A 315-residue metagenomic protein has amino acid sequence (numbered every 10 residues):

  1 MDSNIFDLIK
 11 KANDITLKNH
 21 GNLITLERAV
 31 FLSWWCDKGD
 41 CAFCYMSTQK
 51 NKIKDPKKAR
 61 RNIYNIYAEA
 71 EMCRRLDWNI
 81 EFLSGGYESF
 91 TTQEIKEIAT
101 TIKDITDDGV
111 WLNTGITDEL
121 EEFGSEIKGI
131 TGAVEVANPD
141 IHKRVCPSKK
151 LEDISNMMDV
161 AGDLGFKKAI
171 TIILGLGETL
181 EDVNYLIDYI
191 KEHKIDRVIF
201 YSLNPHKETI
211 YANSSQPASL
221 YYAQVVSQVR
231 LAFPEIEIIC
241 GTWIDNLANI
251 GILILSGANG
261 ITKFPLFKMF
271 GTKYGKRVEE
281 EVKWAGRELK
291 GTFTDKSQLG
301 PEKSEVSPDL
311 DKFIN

Functional and structural regions predicted by a protein language model:
M1-D2, K191-N315: Auxiliary Fe-S-binding modules of radical SAM enzymes
M1-D7, D14-I15: Acidic, glycine/proline-rich low-complexity segments that act as flexible tails and inter-domain linkers
D14, K18-N65: Canonical Radical SAM [4Fe-4S] cluster-binding loop centered on the CxxxCxxC motif and its immediate flanking residues
V30-L32, Y87-S89, T114-D118, V136-N138 (+4 more regions): Active-site-proximal loop/turn and secondary-structure-junction residues that shape catalytic pockets, frequently
T48-N65, C73-E94, I98-F123, I127-M157 (+2 more regions): Core AdoMet radical
I80-L83, G129, E152-Y211, A223-I239 (+1 more regions): Conserved C-terminal portion of the radical SAM core fold that forms the substrate/S-adenosylmethionine-binding
T91-I116, K149-A169, N213-I238, V282-T294: Alpha-helix-loop-beta-strand connector modules within alpha/beta enzyme cores
D118-E126, L176-K191, D245-G257: Catalytic cores of alpha/beta
